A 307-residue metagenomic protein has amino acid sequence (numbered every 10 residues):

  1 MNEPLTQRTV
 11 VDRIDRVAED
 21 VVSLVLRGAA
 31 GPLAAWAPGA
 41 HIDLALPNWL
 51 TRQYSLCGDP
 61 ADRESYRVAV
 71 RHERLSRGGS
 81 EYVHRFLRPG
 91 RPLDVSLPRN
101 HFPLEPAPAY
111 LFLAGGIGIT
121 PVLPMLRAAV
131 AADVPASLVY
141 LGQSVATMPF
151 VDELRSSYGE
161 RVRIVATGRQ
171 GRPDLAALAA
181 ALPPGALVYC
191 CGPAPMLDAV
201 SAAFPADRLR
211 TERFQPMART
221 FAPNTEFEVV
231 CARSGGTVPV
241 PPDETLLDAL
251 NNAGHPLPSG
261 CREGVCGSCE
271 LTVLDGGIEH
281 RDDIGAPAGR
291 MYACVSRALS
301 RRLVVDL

Functional and structural regions predicted by a protein language model:
N2-P92, S96, E105, G142-V145: Ferredoxin-reductase
I42, F227-A232, C269-L271: Short polybasic amphipathic segments
P60-S65, E105-A109, L299-L307: Ligand-binding loop in jelly-roll beta-barrel domains
E81-G235, P239: FNR/FR-type flavoprotein reductase catalytic core
P121, N251, H255-E279, D283 (+1 more regions): Local cysteine-cluster metal-coordination motifs and their immediate loop/turn environment, predominantly Fe-S cluster
G168-Q170, P241, R302-L307: Short flanking/linker segments adjacent to small metal-binding domains or redox-active Cys/His motifs
P239, E244-L247: Glycine/tryptophan-enriched, flexible segments
